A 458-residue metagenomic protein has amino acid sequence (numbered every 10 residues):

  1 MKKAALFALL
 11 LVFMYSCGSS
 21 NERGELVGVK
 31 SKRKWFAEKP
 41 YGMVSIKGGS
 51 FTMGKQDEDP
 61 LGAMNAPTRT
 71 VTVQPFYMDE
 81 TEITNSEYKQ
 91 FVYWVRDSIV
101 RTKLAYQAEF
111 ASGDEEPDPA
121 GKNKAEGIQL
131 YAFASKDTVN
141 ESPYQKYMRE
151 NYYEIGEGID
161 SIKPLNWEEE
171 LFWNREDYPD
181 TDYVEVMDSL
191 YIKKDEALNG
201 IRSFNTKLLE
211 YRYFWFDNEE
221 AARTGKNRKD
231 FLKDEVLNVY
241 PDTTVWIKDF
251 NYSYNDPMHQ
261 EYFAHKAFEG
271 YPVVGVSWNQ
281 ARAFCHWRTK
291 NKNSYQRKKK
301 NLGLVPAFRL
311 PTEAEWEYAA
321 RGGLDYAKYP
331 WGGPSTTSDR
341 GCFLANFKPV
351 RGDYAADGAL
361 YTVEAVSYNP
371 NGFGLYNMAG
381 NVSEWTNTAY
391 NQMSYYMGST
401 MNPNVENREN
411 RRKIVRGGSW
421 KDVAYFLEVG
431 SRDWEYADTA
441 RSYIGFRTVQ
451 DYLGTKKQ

Functional and structural regions predicted by a protein language model:
A5-V12: Sec-dependent N-terminal signal peptides
Y15-S16: C-terminal motif of bacterial Sec signal peptides marking the signal peptidase cleavage site
N21-E25, S45-I46, T52, D57 (+8 more regions): Functional-site microenvironments in short loops/helix caps that host divalent-cation chemistry
N21-F36: N-terminal pre-domain segments of enzymes
F36-A66: Post-signal-peptide N-terminal segment of Sec-exported extracytoplasmic proteins
F76, I83, V92-R101, R288-K298 (+1 more regions): Short capping motifs at secondary-structure boundaries
K103-T224: Non-catalytic, alpha-helical, charged scaffold/linker segments that couple or flank catalytic or architectural cores
S442-Q458: Short, structured beta-strand segments at or near domain termini in extracellular proteins/domains
